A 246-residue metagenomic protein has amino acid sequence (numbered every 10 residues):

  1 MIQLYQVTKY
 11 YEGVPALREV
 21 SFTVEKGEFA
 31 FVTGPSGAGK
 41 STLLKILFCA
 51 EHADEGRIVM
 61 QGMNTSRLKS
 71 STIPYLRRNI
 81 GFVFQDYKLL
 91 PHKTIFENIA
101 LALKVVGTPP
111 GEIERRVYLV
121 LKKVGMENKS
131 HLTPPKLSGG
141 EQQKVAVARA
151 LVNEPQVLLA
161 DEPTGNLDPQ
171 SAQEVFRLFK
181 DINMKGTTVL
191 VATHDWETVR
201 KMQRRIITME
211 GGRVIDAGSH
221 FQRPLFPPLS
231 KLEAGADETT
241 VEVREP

Functional and structural regions predicted by a protein language model:
F48: Helix-to-loop junction immediately C-terminal to a conserved catalytic motif
G56-N64: Conserved ABC transporter NBD signature motif
T65-G81, M184, F226: ABC ATPase NBD coupling module
K93-A100: Short coil-to-helix segment of the ABC ATPase nucleotide-binding domain corresponding to the Q-loop/switch region
T133-L137, E141-Q143: Conserved ABC ATPase signature
E154: Conserved catalytic motifs of ABC-family nucleotide-binding domains
L158-D161: Catalytic Walker B motif of ABC-type/P-loop ATPase nucleotide-binding domains
